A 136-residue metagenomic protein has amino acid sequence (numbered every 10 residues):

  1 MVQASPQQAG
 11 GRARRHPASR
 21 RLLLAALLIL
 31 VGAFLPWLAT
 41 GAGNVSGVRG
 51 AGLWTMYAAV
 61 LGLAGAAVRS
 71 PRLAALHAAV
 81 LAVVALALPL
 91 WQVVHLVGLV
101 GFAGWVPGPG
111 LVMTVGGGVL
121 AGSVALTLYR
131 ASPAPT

Functional and structural regions predicted by a protein language model:
V2-T136: Compact integral membrane and secretory-pathway proteins
